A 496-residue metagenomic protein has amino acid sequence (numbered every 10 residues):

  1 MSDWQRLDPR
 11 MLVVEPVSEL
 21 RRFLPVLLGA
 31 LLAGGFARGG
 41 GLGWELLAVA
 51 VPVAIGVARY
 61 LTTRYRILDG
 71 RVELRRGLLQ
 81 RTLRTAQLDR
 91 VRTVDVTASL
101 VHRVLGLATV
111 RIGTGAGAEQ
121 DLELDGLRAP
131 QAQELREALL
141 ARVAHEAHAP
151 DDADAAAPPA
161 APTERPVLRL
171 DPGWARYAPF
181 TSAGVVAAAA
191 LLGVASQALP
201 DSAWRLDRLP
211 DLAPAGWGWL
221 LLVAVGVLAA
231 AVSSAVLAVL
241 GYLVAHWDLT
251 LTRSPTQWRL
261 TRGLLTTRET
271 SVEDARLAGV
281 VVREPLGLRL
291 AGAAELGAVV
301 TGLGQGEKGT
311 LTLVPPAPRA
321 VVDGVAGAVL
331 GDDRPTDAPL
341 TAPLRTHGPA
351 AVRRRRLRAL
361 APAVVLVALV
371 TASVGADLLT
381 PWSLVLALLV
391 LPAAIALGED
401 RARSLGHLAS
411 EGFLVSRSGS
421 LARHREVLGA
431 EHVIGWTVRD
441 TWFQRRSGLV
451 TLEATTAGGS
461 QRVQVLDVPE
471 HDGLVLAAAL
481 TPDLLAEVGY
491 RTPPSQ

Functional and structural regions predicted by a protein language model:
M1-Q496: N-terminal basic, Ser/Thr-rich segments that initiate or prime the first beta/alpha elements at protein or domain
